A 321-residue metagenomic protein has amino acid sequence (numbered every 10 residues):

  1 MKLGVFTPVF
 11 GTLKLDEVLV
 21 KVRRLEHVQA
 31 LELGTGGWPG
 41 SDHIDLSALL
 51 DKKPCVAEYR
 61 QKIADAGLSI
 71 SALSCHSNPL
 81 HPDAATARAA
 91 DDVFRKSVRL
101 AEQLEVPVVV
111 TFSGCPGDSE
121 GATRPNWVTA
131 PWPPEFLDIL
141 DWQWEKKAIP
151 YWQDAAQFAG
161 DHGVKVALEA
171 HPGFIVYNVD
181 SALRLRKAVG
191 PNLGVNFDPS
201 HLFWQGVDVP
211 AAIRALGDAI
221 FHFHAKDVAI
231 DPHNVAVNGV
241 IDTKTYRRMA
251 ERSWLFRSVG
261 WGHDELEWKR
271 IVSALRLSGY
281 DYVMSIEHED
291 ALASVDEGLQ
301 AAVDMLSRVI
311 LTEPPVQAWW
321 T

Functional and structural regions predicted by a protein language model:
M1-A30, A57, A64-A66, A84 (+4 more regions): Histidine-acidic metal/acid-base catalytic patches
E17, E58, K62-D65, P79-G194 (+2 more regions): Active-site acidic/histidine proton-transfer and metal-coordination neighborhood in alpha/beta enzyme cores
L31-L33, I70-S74, P107-G114, V166-E169 (+1 more regions): Short beta-strand segments at enzyme active-site cores
E32-E58, G114-E120: Glycine-rich, proline-tolerant flexible connector loops at the mouths of alpha/beta enzymes
G36, N78, G114, V228 (+1 more regions): Flexible loop residues that form catalytic and substrate-binding hotspots at small-molecule/glycan-binding clefts
I44-C55, P133-P150, R248-D264: A short acidic, glycine-rich active-site loop that binds or catalyzes chemistry on phosphate/adenosine moieties
S47-L50, G117-W132, V235-K244: Aromatic- and acidic-residue-enriched segments that line the glycan-binding/catalytic groove of carbohydrate-active
I70-A72, V128-P131, R248-E251: Short, basic/glycine-rich phosphate-binding loops at helix/coil junctions that contact nucleotide phosphates
